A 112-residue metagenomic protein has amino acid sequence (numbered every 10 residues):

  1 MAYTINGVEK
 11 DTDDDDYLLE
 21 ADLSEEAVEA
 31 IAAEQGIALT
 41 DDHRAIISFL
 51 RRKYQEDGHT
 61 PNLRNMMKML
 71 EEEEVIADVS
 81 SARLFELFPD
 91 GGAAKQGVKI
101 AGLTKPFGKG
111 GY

Functional and structural regions predicted by a protein language model:
T4-A38: N-terminal first-folded block
T12, N65, E71-Y112: Helix-rich interaction surfaces within compact, conserved domain-sized segments that mediate assembly or partner
I47-Y54, E71: Amphipathic alpha-helical segments that form the core helices of the histone-fold
